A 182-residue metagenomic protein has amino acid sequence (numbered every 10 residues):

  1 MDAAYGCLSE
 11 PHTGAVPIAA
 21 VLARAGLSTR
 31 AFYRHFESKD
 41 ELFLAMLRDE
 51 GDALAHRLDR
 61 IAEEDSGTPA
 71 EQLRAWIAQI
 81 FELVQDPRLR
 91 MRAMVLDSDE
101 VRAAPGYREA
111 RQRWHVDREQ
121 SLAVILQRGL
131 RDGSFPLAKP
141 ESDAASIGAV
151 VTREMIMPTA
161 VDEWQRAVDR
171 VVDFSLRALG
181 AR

Functional and structural regions predicted by a protein language model:
M1-A4, V21, M46-L54, L122: Generic hydrophobic, amphipathic alpha-helix propensity
A3-L8, I80: Short hydrophobic clusters on alpha-helical segments that form packing/core surfaces in small helical domains
C7-E41, A45, D49: Helix-turn-helix
A45, D59-P87, D143-I147, V168: Hydrophobic alpha-helical connector segments
D52-A55, A93, A104-D132, E141-A145: Amphipathic alpha-helical packing segments from all-alpha helical-bundle domains
A75, Q79-E82, V116-R131, V150-R182: C-terminal peripheral helix-coil segments that are non-catalytic and often amphipathic
V84-G106: Amphipathic alpha-helical segments used for helix-helix packing
